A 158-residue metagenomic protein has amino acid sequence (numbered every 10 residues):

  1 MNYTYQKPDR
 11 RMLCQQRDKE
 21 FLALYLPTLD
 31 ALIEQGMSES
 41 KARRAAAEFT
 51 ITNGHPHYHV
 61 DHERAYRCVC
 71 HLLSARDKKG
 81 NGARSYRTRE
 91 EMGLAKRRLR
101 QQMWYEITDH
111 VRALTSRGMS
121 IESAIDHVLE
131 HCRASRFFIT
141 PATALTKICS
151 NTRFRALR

Functional and structural regions predicted by a protein language model:
M1, K79, P141-R158: C-terminal engagement modules used by replication, chromatin/transcription, nuclear envelope/ESCRT, and ubiquitin
M1-E39, E48, P56-H110: Basic, amphipathic alpha-helix used for nucleic-acid engagement in HTH/winged-helix/SANT-Myb modules and analogous
L32-G54, L114-R133: Short, charged amphipathic recognition helices of the HTH superfamily and cognate SANT/SANTA-like modules
E48-H71, D126-S150: Short, basic interhelical loop/turn and adjoining N-cap of the next helix at nucleic-acid- or acidic-partner-contacting
Y58, D77, N81, M119 (+2 more regions): Residue-level signal for secondary-structure boundary elements
R87, I107-D109, L114, I139-L145 (+1 more regions): Intrinsically disordered/low-complexity terminal segments and short unstructured peptides
R97-Y105, G118-E122, I148: Short, well-ordered coil↔helix boundary/capping segments
W104, V111-R112, V128-C132, T152: Solvent-exposed, well-ordered amphipathic alpha-helical segments that flank/support binding or catalytic loops
